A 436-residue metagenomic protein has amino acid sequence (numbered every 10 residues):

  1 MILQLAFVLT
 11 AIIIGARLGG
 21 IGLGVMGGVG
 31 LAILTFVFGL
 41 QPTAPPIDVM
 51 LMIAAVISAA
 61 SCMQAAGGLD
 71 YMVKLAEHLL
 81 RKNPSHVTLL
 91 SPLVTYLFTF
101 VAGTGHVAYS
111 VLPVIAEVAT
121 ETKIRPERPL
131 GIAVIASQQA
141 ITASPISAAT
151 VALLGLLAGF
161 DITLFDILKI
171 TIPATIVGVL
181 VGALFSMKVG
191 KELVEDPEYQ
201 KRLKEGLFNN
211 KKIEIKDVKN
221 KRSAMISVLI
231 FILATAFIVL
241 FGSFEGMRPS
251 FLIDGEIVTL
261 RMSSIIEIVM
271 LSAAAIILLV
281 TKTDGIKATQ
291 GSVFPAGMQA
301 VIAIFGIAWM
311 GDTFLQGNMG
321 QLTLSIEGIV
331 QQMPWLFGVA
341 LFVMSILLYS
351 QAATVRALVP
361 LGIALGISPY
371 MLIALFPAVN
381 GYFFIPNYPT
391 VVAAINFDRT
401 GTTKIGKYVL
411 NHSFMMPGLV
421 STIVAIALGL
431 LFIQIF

Functional and structural regions predicted by a protein language model:
M1-A60, E198-D312, M416-F436: Hydrophobic transmembrane alpha-helices of multi-pass small-molecule transporters
T10, I14-A16, M26-T35, L40-I124 (+3 more regions): Membrane-embedded alpha-helical segments and adjacent helix-loop junctions characteristic of multi-pass solute
D48-I57, K169-G182, V258-M270, M371-I385: Alpha-helical transmembrane segments
I57-S61, S91-V107, I132-S144, T171-V179 (+4 more regions): Helix-loop-helix module between adjacent transmembrane segments
E117-S227, S368-A378, A393-F436: Membrane-core helix-loop-helix motifs of multi-pass transport proteins
P145-L156, S243-L252, M310, F314-M319 (+1 more regions): Membrane-helix interface motif
G155-L156, P249-V258, T323-I329: Membrane-interfacial helical/loop segments at transmembrane boundaries in membrane proteins
Q351-A353, F384-P386, V391-N396: Terminal transmembrane helical module of multi-pass membrane proteins
